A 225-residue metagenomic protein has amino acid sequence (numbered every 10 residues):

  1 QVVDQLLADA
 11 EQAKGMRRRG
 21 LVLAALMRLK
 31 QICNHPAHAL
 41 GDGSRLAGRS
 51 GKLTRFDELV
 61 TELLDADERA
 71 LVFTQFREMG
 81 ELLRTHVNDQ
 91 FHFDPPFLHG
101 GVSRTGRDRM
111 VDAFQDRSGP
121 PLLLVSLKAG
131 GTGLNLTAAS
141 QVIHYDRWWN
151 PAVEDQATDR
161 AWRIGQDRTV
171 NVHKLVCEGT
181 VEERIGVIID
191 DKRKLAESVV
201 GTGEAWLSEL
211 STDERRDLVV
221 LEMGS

Functional and structural regions predicted by a protein language model:
Q1-D4, L218: RecA-like P-loop NTPase motor core
Q1-V2, V87, F93-D94, G106-Q115 (+1 more regions): SF2 helicase/translocase ATPase core recognition
V3-A8, Q31-A37, D190, K194: Non-catalytic alpha-helical coupling and interface elements of nucleotide-dependent molecular machines and regulators
Q5-A13, Y145: Alpha-helix C-capping/helix-to-loop hinge sites
A10-L134, A205, S211-S225: Conserved Helicase C-terminal RecA-like lobe
